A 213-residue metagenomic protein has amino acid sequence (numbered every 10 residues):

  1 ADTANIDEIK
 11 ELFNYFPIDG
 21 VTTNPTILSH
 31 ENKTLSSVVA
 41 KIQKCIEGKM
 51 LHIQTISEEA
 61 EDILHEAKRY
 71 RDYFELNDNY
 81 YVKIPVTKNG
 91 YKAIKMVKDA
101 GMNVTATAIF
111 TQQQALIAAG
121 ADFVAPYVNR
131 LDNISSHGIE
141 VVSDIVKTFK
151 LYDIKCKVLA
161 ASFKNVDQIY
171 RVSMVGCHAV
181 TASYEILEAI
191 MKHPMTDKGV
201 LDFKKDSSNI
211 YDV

Functional and structural regions predicted by a protein language model:
D2-K10, Y15-I18, T23-A100, V128: Active-site beta->alpha loop and helix N-cap motifs at the rims of alpha/beta catalytic domains
D7-Y15, H65-E66, A93, Q113-G120 (+1 more regions): Catalytic cores of alpha/beta
N24, V82, L116-A118, V172 (+1 more regions): Conserved, mostly hydrophobic/aromatic
P25-L28, A108, D122-S135, V175-T196: Glycine-rich phosphate-binding active-site loops on the catalytic face of alpha/beta enzymes
H30-K41, E59-H65, I84-D99, F110-A119 (+4 more regions): Active-site-adjacent beta->alpha loops and helix N-cap segments on the catalytic face of soluble alpha/beta enzymes
S36, A40-H52, D72-E75, Y91-M102 (+2 more regions): Alpha-helix-loop-beta-strand connector modules within alpha/beta enzyme cores
Y81-K83, V104-A106, K157-A160: Short catalytic-loop micro-motif centered on adjacent basic/acidic residues
F149-V213: C-terminal alpha-helical cap/extension of soluble enzyme domains
